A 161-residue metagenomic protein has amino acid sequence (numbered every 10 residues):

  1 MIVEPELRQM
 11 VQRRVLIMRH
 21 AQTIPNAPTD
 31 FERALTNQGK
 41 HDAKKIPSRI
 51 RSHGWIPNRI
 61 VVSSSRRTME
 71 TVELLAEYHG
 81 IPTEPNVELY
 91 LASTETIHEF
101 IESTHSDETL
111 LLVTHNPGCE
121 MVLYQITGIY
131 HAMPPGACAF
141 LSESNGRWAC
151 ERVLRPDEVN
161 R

Functional and structural regions predicted by a protein language model:
I2, M10-E88, A92-S93, I129-A139: Active-site-proximal alpha-helix that buttresses catalytic centers in soluble enzyme cores
A21-Q22, R66, L89, N116-G118 (+2 more regions): Short, flexible active-site-adjacent loop segments at beta-strand->alpha-helix junctions, enriched in small/polar
P28, L123-I126, L154: Short, flexible helix/strand-to-coil boundary loops that buttress conserved ligand/catalytic motifs in alpha/beta
V72-E73, H98, L123-Y124: A short local structural element in Rossmann-fold oxidoreductases
L89-S106: Short phosphate-binding loop-to-helix
S103-L111, N116-A137: Non-DNA-binding regulatory cores of transcription-related proteins, predominantly C-terminal effector-binding
I129-R152, D157-N160: Domain-level recognition of soluble alpha/beta enzyme cores, biased toward histidine phosphatases/phosphomutases
